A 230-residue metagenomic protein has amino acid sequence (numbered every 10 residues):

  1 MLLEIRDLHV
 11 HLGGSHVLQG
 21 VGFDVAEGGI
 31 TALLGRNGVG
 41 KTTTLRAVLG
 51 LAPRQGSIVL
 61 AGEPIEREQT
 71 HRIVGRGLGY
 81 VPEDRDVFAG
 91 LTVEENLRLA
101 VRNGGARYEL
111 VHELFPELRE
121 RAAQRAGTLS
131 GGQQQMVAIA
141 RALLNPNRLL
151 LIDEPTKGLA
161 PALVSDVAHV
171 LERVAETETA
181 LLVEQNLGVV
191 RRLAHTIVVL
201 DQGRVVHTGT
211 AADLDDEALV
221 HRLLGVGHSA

Functional and structural regions predicted by a protein language model:
L2-A230: Glycine-rich phosphate-binding loops of nucleotide-dependent enzymes
